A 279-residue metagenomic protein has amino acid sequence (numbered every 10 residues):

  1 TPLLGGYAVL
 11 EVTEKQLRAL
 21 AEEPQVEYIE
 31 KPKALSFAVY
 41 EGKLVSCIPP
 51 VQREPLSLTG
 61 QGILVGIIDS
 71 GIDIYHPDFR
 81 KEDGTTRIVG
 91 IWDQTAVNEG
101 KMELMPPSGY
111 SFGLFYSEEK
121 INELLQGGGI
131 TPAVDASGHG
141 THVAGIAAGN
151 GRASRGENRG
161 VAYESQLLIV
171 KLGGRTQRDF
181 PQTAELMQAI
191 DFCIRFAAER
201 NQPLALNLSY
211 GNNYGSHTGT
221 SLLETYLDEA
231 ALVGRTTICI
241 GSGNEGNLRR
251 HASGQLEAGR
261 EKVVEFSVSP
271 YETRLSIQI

Functional and structural regions predicted by a protein language model:
T1-L64, I74-R87: Autoinhibitory propeptides
V12, P32, I68-G71, I146-N150 (+3 more regions): Active-site-proximal beta-strand/loop segments in catalytic clefts of secreted hydrolases
L35-A38, A96-V97, G246-L248: Short gly/pro/ser/thr-enriched loop/turn and capping motifs at secondary-structure boundaries
R53-A184, N201-Q202, R235: Subtilisin-like serine protease catalytic core
G174-R260, S269-Q278: Substrate-binding/access-modulating region of protease and related hydrolase catalytic domains
